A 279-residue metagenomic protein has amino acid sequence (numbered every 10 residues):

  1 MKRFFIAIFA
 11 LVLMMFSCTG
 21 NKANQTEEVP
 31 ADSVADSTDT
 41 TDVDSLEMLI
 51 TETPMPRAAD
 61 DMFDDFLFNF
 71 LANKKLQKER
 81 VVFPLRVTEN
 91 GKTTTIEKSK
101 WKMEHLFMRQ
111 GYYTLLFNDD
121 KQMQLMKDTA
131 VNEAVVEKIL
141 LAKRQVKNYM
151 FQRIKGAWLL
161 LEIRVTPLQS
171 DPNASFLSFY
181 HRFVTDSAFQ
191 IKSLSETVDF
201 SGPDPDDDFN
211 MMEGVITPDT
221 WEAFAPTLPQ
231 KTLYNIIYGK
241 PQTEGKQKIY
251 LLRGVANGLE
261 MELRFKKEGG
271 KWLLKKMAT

Functional and structural regions predicted by a protein language model:
M1-F16: Sec-dependent bacterial lipoprotein signal peptides
C18-K22: Bacterial signal peptide processing site
S33, S37-T40, D44-S45, T129 (+1 more regions): Coil residues (strongly favoring Ser/Thr
R57-K75, N173-A188: Short, aromatic-enriched amphipathic alpha-helices that serve as compact interaction elements
D65-W101, F189-D204: Short, well-ordered alpha-helical segments enriched in acidic and aromatic residues
R86-K143, D204, D208-L259: Surface-exposed, charged secondary-structure patches
L141-D171, G258-T279: Short beta-strand edge/turn micro-motifs at domain boundaries
K155-K192, T197-M212: Surface-exposed beta-loop interaction hotspot
